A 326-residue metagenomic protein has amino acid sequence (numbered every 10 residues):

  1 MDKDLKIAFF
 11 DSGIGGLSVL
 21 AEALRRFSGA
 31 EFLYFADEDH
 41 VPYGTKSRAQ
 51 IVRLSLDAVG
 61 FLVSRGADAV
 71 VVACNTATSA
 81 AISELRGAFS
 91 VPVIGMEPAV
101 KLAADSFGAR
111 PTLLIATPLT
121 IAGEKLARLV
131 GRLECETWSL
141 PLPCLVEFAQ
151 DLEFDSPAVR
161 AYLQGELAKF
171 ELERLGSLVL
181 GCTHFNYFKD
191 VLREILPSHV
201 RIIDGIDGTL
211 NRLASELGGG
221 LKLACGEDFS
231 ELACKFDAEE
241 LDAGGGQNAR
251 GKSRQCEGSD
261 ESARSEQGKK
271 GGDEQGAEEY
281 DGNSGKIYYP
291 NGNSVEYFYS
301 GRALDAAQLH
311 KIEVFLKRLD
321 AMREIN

Functional and structural regions predicted by a protein language model:
M1-D260, R264-N326: Non-catalytic structural scaffold of enzyme domains
